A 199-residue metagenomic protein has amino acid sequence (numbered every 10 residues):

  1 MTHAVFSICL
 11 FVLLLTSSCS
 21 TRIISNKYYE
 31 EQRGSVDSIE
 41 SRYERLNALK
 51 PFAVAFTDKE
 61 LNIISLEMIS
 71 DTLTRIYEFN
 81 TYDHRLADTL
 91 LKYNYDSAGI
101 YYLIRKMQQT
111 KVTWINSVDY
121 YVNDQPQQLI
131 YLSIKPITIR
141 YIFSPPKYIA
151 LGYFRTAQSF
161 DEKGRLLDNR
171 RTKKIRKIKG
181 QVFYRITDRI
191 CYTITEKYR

Functional and structural regions predicted by a protein language model:
M1-T2, K50, Q125, K135: Intrinsic-disorder/low-complexity coil detector
M1-Y29: Bacterial Sec-dependent N-terminal signal peptides
F6-C9, D83, I100, I178: Hydrophobic alpha-helical segments and their boundary regions
C9, L13-S18, L49, L132 (+2 more regions): Low-complexity, intrinsically disordered/propeptide-like segments
C9-L14, E60, S65, T72 (+1 more regions): Acidic/proline-rich low-complexity IDRs
C19-K106: N-terminal export/targeting and maturation segments
L91, S97-R199: Extracytoplasmic electrostatic interaction patches
